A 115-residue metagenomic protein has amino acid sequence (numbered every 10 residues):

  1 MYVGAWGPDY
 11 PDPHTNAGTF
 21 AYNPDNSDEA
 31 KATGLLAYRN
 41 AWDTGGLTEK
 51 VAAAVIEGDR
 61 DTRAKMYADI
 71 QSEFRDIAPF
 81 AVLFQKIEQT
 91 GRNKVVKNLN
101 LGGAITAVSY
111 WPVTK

Functional and structural regions predicted by a protein language model:
M1-A30, M66: Periplasmic binding protein-like
Y2-A5, V55-K94: Bilobed periplasmic-binding protein-like "clamshell/Venus-flytrap" ligand-binding domains
Y10-P11, A32, E57, Q71-F74 (+1 more regions): Alpha-helical interaction segments
H14, R39, T44-V51, A64-Y67 (+2 more regions): Extracytoplasmic/secreted envelope proteins and their assembly/folding machinery, especially bacterial periplasmic
G18-A52, Q85-K115: Short, solvent-exposed loop/beta-turn-alpha elements that line the ligand-binding surface or hinge of extracytoplasmic
